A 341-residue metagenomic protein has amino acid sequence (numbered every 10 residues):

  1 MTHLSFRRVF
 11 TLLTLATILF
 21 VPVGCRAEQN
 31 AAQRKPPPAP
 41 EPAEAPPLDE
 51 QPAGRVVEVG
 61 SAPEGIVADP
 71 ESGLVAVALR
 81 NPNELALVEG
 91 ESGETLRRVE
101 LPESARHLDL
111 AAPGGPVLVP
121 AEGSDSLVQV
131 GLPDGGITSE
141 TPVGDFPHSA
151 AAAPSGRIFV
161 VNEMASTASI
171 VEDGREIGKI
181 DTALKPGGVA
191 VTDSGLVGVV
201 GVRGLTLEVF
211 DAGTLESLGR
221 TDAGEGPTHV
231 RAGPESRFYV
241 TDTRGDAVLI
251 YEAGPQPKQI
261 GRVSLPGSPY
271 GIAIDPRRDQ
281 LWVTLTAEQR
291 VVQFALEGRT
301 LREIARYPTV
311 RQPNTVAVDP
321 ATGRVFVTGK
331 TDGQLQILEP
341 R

Functional and structural regions predicted by a protein language model:
T2-L13, I18-R341: Predominantly soluble domains enriched in secretory-pathway, periplasmic, or organellar proteins
